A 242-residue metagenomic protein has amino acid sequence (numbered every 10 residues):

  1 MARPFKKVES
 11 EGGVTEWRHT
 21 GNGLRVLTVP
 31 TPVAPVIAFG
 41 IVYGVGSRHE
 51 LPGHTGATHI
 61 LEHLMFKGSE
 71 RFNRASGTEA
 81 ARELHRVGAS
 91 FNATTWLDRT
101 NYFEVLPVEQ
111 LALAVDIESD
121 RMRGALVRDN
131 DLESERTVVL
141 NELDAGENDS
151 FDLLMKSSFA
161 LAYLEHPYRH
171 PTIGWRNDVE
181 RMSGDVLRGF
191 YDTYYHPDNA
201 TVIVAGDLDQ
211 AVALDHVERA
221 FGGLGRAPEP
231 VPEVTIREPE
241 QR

Functional and structural regions predicted by a protein language model:
M1-H49, R71-Q110, A145-N199, G223-R242: Non-catalytic beta-strand/loop surface segments
T55-K67: Active-site recognition of the HExxH zinc-binding catalytic motif
E70-R71, V105-R136: M16/insulysin-pitrilysin zinc metalloprotease superfamily fold
D116-R121, L214-F221: Short amphipathic alpha-helices in soluble, non-transmembrane regions that often serve as interface/regulatory elements
L126-D144, D209, P228-Q241: Acidic/histidine-enriched alpha-helical segments
